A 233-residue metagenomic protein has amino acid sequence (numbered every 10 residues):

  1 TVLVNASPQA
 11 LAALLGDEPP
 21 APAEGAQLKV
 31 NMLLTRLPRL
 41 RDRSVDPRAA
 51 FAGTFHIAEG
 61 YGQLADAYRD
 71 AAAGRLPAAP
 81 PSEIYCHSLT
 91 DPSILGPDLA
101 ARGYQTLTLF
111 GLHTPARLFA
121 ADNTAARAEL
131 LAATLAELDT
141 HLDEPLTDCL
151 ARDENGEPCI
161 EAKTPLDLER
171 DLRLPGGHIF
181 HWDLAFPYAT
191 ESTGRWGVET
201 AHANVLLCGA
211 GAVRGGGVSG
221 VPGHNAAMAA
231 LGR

Functional and structural regions predicted by a protein language model:
T1-L40, A100-Y104, T108, A126-T134 (+1 more regions): C-terminal structured subdomain/cap of oxidoreductase catalytic cores
T1-L99: Mid-domain catalytic core of redox enzymes that form a hydrophobic substrate pocket/lid adjacent to a catalytic redox
L37-P38, Y68-R69, A73-P77, N123-E169: Flavin-binding catalytic cores
G53-G60, L76, D122-A126, L130 (+1 more regions): Catalytic cores of large soluble enzymes that bind and process phosphate-bearing ligands
A79-Y85, E144-V213: A glycine-rich dinucleotide-binding beta-alpha-beta segment and adjacent secondary-structure elements that constitute
T114-A121: Amphipathic alpha-helix from the class-I
